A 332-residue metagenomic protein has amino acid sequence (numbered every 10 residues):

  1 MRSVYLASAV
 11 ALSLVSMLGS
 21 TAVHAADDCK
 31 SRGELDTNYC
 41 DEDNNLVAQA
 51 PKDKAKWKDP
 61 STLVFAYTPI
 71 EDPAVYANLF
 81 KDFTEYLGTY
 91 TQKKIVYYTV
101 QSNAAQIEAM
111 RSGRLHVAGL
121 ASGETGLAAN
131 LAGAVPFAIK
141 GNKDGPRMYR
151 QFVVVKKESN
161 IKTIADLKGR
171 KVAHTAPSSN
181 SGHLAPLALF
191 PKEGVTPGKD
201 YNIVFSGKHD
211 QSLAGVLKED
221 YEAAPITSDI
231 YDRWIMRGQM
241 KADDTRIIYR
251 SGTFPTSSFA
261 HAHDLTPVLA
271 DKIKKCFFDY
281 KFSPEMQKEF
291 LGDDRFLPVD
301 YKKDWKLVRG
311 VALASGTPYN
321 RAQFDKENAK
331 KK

Functional and structural regions predicted by a protein language model:
S8-G19: Bacterial N-terminal signal peptides
V10, V23-A105, E289-K332: N-terminal hydrophobic or amphipathic helices and topogenic motifs
F65-G88, G123, P146-A214, Y221 (+1 more regions): Bilobed "Venus flytrap"/periplasmic-binding protein-like clamshell domains and structurally analogous long
T68, K143-F152, Q239-F277, Q287-L307: Periplasmic-binding protein-like
G88-T99, P191-S206, A242-D244, R321 (+1 more regions): A local structural motif
A104-A118, L131, A165, H209-D229: Short helices/loops that flank or line small-molecule/ion binding pockets
E108-D166: Acidic, polar ligand-binding/catalytic clefts
A128-K140, W234-I248: Ligand-binding "clamshell"
